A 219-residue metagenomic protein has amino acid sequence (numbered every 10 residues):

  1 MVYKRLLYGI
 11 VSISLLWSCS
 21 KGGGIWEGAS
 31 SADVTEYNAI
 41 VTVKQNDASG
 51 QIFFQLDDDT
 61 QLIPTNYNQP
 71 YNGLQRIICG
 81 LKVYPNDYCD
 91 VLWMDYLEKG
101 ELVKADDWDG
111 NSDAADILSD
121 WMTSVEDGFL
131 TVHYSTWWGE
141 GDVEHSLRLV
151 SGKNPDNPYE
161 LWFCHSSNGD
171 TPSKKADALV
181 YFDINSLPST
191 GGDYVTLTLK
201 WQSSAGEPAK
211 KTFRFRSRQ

Functional and structural regions predicted by a protein language model:
V2-Y3, G9, I13-I40: Bacterial Sec-dependent N-terminal signal peptides
L7-Y8, R214: Sequence-pattern detector for short linear motifs and compositional/periodic biases rather than a specific fold
S30-Q219: First exposed extracellular module after export/assembly in secreted or surface-exposed proteins
